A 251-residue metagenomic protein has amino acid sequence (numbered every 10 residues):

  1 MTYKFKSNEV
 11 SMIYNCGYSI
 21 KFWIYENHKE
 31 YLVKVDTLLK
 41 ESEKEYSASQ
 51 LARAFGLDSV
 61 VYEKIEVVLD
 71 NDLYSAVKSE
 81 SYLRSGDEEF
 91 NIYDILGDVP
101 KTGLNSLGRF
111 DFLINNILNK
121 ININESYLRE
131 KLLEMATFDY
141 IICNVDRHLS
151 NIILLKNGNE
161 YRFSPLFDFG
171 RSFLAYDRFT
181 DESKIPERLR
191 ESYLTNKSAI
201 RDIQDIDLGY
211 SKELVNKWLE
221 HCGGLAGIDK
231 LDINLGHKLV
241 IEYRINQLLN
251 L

Functional and structural regions predicted by a protein language model:
M1-K101: Conserved ATP-binding subdomain of kinase catalytic cores across diverse folds
D36-K40, R53, L155, N159-L251: C-terminal catalytic region of ATP-dependent kinase domains
Y46, Q50-A54, E130-F138, N246: A broad, structural surface signal
G56-S59, T102-S106, R188-Y193: Glycine-rich loops and low-complexity Gly/Arg-rich segments that provide flexible linkers or classic glycine-based
E80-A136, L225, Q247: ATP-dependent phospho-/nucleotidyl transfer catalytic cores
F110-R178: Conserved kinase catalytic-core segment
